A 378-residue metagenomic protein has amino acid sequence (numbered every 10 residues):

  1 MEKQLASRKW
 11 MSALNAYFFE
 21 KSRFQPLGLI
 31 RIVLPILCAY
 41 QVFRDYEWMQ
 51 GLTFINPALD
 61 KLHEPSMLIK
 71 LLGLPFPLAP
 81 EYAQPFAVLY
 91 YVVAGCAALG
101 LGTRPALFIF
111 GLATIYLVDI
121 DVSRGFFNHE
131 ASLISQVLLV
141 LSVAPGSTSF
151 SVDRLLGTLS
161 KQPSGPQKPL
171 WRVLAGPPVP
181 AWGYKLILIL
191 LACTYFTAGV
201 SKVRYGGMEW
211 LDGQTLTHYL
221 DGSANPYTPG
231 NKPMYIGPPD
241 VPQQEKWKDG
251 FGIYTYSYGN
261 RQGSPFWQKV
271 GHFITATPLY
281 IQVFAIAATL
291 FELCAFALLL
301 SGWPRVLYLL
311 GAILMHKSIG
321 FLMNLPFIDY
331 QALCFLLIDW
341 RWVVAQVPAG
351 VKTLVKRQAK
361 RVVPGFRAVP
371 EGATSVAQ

Functional and structural regions predicted by a protein language model:
M1-Q378: Alpha-helical membrane-anchoring segments
